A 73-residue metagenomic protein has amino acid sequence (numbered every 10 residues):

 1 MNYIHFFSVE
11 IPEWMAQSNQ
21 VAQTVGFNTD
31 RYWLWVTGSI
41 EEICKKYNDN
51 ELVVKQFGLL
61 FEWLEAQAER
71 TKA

Functional and structural regions predicted by a protein language model:
M1, L34, V54-G58: Non-catalytic, well-ordered alpha-helical scaffold segments
M1-D30, R70: N-terminal acidic leader/helix
F6-V9, E13, Q17, W35 (+3 more regions): Charged, amphipathic alpha-helical oligomerization/scaffolding segments
F7, V25-G26, I40, N50 (+1 more regions): Short linear sequence motifs
N19, G38-I40, A68: Intrinsically disordered, low-complexity regulatory segments enriched in acidic/serine/proline/glutamine/glycine
N28-Y47: Amphipathic, non-membrane alpha-helical rod segments
C44-R70: Short, charged early-sequence alpha-helical segments and their helix-coil boundaries
A73: Extended, polar beta-sheet/loop recognition surfaces of beta-rich domains that mediate binding to diverse ligands
